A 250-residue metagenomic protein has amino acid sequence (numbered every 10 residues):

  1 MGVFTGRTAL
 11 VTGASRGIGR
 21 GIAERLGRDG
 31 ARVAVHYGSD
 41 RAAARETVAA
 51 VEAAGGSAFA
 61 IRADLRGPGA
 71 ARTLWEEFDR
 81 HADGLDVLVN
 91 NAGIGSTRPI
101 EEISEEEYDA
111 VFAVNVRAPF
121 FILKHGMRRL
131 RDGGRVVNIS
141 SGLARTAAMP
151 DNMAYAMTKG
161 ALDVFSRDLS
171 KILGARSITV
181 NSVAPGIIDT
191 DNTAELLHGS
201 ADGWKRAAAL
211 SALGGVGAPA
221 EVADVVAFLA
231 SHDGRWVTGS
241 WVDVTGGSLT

Functional and structural regions predicted by a protein language model:
T8, S15-R16: Conserved glycine-rich cofactor-binding loop
P99-I100, E107-F112, A207: Substrate-binding pocket helix/loop in short-chain dehydrogenase/reductase
L123, T158, S166: Active-site helix of classical SDR
R128, K171-I172: Alpha-helical segment proximal to the catalytic Tyr-Lys
G174, T179, V237-T238: Short, small/polar-rich loop/turn modules that mediate ligand/substrate recognition or access, typified
A175, S182, I187-S211: A glycine/serine/threonine-rich, flexible loop-to-helix segment that serves as the NAD(P) cofactor-binding "lid"
A227, T238-T250: Short C-terminal tail/terminal secondary-structure segment of NAD(P)H-dependent dehydrogenase/reductase domains
